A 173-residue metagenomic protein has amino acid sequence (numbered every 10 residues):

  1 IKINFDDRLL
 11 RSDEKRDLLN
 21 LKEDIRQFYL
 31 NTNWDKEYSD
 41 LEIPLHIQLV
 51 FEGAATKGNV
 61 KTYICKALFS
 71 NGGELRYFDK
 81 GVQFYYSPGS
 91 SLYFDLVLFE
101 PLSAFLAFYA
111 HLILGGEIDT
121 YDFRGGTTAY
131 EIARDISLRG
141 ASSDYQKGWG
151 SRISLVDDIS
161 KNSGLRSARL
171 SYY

Functional and structural regions predicted by a protein language model:
I1-I64, E74-Y77: Start-of-domain marker
K57-N162: Acidic/His-rich structured neighborhood in mature extracellular/periplasmic domains
I159-Y173: Preferential activation on post-signal-peptide N-terminal prodomains/segments of secreted or lumenal proteins
